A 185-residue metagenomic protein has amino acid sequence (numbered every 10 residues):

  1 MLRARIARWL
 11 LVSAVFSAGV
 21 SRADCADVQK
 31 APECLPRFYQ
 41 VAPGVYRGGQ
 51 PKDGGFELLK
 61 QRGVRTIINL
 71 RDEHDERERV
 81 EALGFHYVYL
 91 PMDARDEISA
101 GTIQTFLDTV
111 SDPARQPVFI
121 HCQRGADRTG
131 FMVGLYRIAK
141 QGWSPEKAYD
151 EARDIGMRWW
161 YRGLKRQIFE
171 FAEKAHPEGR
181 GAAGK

Functional and structural regions predicted by a protein language model:
M1-L10: Bacterial N-terminal signal peptides that target proteins for export
L2, V15-F119, F131-K185: Cys-dependent protein tyrosine phosphatase-like superfamily
C122: Short cysteine clusters
G125: Substrate/cofactor-recognition hotspot
R128: Conserved lysine of the Walker
